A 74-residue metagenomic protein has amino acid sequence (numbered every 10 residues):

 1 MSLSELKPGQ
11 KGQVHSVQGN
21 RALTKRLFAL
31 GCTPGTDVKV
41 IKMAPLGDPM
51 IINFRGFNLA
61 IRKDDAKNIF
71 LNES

Functional and structural regions predicted by a protein language model:
M1-S2: Absolute protein N-terminus
V17-N20: A structural micro-motif recognizing beta-strand termini and the immediately following turn/loop segments
L23-R26: Short alpha-helix capping/helix-loop boundary micro-motifs
M43-S74: C-terminal structural segments of small proteins and small subunits
